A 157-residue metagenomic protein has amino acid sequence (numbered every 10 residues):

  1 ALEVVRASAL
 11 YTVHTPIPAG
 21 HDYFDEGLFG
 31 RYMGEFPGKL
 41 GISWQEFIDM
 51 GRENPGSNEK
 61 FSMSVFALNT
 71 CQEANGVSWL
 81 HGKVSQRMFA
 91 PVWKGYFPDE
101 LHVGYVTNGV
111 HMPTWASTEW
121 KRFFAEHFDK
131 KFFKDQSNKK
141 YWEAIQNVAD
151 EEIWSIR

Functional and structural regions predicted by a protein language model:
A1-R157: Catalytic cores of carbohydrate-active enzymes across secretory and cytosolic contexts
